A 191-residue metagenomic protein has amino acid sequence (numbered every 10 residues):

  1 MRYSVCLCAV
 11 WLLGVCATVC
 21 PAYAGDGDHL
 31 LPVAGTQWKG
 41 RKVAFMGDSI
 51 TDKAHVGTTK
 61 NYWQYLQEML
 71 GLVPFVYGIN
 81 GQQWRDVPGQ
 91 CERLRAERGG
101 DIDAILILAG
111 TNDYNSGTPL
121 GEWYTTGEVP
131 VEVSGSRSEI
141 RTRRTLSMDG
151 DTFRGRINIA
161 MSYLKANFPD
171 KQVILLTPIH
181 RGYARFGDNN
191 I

Functional and structural regions predicted by a protein language model:
M1-V5: Positively charged n-region of N-terminal signal peptides that target proteins for export
L7-T18: Bacterial N-terminal signal peptides
Y23-N80, R85, E92-G99: Serine-esterase "nucleophile elbow" of acetyl-processing enzymes
M69, Q90-I191: Alpha-helical cap/lid subdomain in secreted, periplasmic, or secretory-pathway luminal O-acyl-processing enzymes
